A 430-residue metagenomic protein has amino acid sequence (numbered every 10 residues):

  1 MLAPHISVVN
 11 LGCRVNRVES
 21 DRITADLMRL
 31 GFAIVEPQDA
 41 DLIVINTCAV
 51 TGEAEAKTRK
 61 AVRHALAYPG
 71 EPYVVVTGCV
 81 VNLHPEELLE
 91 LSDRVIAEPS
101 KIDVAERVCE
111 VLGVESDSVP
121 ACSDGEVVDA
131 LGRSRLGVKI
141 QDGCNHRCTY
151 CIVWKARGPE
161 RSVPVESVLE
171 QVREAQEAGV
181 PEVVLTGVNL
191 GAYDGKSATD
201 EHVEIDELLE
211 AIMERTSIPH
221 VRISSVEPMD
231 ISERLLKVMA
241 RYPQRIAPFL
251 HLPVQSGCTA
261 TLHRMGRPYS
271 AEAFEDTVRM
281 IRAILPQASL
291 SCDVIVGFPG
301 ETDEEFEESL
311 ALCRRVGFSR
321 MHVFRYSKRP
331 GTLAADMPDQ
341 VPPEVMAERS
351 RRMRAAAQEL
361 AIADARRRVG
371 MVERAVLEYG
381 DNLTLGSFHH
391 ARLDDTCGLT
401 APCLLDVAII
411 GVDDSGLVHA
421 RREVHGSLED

Functional and structural regions predicted by a protein language model:
M1-D194, E201-E204, L250, E272-A283 (+5 more regions): Proteins enriched for Cys/Gly/acidic motifs involved in redox and nucleic-acid/cofactor modification
N10, G187, S225, V254-S256 (+7 more regions): Active-site proximal loops enriched in glycine and acidic residues that flank catalytic Cys/His/Asp and coordinate
A67-P69, A240-Q244, G317: Short, conserved loop/helix-junction motifs that constitute active-site signature segments in enzyme catalytic cores
V74-V75, L83, E177-D303: Conserved SAM/AdoMet-binding glycine-rich loop
L131-S134, C144-H146, S256, A288 (+3 more regions): Short flexible coil/turn linkers enriched for glycine and charged/polar residues that connect secondary-structure
L252, D293, C313, M321 (+2 more regions): Hydrophobic, well-ordered secondary-structure elements that form the walls of internal hydrophobic environments
E301, G317-F318: Contiguous mid-protein beta-loop-alpha structural module that forms a pocket-lining wall or clamp of enzyme active
D336-D430: Terminal RNA-binding accessory module
